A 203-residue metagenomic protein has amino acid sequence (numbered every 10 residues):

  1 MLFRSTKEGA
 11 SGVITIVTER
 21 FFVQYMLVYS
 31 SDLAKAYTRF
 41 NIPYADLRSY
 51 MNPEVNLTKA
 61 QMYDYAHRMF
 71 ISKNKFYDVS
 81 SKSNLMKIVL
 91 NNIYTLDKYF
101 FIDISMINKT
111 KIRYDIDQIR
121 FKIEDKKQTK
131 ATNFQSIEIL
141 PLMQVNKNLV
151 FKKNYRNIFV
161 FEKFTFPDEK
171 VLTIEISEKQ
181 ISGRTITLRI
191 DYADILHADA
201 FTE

Functional and structural regions predicted by a protein language model:
A10-T18: A short beta-strand micro-motif common to beta-rich folds, especially ectodomain repeats
V13, Y25, I112-I119, E169-T173: Short, hydrophobic/aromatic beta-strand segments
M26-K35, N41-A45, R189-I195: Short beta-strand edge segments in extracellular beta-sheet folds
Y44-S80: A eukaryote-biased signal for short, well-structured alpha-helical docking elements
M106-T110: Asparagine-centered strand-capping/turn motif at beta-strand->loop junctions
K111-K152: The feature marks short-to-medium sequence segments in extracytoplasmic or secretory-pathway proteins
S136-T187: Short, solvent-exposed, Trp/other aromatic-anchored flexible loops in extracytoplasmic proteins
